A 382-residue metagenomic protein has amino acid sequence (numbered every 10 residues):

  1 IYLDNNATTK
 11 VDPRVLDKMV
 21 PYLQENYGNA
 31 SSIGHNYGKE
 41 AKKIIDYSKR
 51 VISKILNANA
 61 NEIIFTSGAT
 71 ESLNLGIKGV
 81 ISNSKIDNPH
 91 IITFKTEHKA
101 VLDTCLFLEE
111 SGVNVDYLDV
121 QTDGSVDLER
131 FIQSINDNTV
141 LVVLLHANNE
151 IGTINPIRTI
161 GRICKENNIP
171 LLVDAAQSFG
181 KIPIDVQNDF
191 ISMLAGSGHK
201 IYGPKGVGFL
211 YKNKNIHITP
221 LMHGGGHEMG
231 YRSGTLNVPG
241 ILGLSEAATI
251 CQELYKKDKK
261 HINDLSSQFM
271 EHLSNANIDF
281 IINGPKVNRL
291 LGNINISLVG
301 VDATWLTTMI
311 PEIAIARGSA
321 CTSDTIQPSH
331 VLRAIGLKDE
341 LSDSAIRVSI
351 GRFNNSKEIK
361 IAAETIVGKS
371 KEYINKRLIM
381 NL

Functional and structural regions predicted by a protein language model:
I1-L382: Pyridoxal 5′-phosphate
